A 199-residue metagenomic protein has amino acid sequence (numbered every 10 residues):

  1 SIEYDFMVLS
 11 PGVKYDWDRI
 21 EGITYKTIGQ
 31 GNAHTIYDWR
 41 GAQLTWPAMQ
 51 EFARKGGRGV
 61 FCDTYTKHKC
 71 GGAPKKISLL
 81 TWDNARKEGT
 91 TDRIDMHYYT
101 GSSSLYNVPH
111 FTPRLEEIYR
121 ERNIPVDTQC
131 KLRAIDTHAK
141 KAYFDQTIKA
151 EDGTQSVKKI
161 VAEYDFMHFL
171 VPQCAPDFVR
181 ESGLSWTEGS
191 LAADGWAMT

Functional and structural regions predicted by a protein language model:
S1-I2, W82-G195: A Rossmann-like FAD-binding core segment of flavoenzymes
D5, P11-G12, D63, Q146 (+1 more regions): Glycine-rich, N-terminal phosphate-binding loop of Rossmann-like dinucleotide-binding domains
F6, G56-R58, I94: Nucleotide donor/acceptor-binding cores
L9-S10, D38, D136, P176: Poly-acidic low-complexity segments
P11-E88: Glycine-rich dinucleotide-binding loop and its adjacent helix/turn
D16-R19, K26-A53, E163-T199: FAD-site-proximal beta/loop scaffold in flavoenzymes
